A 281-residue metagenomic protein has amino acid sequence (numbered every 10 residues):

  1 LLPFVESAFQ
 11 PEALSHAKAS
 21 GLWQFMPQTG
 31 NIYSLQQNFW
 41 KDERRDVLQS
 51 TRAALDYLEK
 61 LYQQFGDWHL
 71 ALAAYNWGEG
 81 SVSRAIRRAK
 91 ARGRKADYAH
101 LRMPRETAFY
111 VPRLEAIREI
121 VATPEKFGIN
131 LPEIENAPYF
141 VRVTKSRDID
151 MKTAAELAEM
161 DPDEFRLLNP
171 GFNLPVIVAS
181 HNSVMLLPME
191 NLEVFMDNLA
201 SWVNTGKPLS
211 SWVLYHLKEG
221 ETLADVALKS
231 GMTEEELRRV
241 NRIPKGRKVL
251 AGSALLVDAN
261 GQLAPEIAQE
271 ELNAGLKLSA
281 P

Functional and structural regions predicted by a protein language model:
A13-S34: Short, surface-exposed glycine/acidic/tryptophan-bearing loops
I32, Q37-Q64, H69-P281: Extracytoplasmic and endomembrane cell-envelope/extracellular-matrix remodeling and assembly machinery
